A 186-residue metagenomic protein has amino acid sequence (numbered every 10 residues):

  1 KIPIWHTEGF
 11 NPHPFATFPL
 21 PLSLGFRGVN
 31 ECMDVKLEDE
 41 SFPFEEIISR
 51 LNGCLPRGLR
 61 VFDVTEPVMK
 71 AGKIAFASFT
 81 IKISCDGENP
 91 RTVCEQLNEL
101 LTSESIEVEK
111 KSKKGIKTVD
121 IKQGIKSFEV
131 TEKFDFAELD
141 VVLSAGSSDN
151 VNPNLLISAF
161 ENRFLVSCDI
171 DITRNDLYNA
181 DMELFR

Functional and structural regions predicted by a protein language model:
I4-K36, V68-K70: Short, charge-patterned binding micro-sites
W5-T7, T102-R186: Core RNA-modification/binding signature centered on pseudouridine synthases
H13-L22, G58-P67, T118-T131: Short amphipathic beta-strand starts and helix->beta connectors
G28-T80: Ordered, amphipathic secondary-structure segments that act as subunit-interaction surfaces in large macromolecular
V35-S41, I81-G87, V141-A145: Short beta-strand-to-loop capping motifs
E45-L55, R91-T102, L155-I157: Short amphipathic alpha-helices in soluble, non-transmembrane regions that often serve as interface/regulatory elements
V68-K70, I74-I116: Extended, positively charged loop/linker patches that create polyanion-binding surfaces
